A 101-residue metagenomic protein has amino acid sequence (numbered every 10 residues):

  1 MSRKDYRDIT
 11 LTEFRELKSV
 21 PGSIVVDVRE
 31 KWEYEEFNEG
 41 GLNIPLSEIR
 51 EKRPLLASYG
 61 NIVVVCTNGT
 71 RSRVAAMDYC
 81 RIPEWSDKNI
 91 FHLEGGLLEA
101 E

Functional and structural regions predicted by a protein language model:
M1-S23, V28-N61, T70-E101: Rhodanese-like catalytic fold shared by cysteine-dependent sulfurtransferases and DSP/PTP-type phosphatases
V65: Short, surface-exposed ligand- or partner-binding patches at beta-edge/loop junctions that are enriched in aromatics
